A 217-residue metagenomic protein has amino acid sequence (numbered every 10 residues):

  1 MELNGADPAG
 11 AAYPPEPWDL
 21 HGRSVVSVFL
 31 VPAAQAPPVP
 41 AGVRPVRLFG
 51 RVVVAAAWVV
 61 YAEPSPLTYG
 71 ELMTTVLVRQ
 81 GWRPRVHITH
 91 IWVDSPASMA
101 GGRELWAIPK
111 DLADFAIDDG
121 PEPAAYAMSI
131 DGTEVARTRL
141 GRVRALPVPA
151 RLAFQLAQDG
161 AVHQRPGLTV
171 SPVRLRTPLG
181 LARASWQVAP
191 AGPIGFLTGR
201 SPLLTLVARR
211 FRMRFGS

Functional and structural regions predicted by a protein language model:
M1-E71, G81-V86, S98, T198-L203 (+1 more regions): N-terminal domain-onset segments
E2-P8, R103-S217: Interaction-surface and assembly-scaffold signal
A57-E134: Aromatic- and glycine-enriched beta-alpha-beta binding-site module
